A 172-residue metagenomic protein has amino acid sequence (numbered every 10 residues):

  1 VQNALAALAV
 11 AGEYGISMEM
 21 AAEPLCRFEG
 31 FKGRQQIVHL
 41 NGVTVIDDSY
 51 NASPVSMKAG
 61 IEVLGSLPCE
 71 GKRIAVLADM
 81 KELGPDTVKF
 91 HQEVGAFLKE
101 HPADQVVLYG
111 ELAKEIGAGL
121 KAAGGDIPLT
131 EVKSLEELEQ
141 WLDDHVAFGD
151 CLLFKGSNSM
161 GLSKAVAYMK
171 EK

Functional and structural regions predicted by a protein language model:
A6-K172: ATP-dependent carboxylate-amine ligase
